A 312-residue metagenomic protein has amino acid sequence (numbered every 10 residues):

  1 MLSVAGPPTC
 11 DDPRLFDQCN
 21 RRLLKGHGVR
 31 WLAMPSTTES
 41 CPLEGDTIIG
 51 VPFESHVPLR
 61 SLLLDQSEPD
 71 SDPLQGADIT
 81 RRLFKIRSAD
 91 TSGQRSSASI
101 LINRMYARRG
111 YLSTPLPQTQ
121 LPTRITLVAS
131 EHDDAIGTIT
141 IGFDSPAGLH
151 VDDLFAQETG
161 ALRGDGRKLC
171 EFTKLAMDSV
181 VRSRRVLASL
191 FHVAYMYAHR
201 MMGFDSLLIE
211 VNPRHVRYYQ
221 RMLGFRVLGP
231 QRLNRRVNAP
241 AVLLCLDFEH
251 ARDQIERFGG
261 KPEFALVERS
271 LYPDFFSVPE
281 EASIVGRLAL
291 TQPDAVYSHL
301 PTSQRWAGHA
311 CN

Functional and structural regions predicted by a protein language model:
L2-H56: Extreme N-terminal leader/anchor segments
L15-C19, G26-E39, P146-T159, L207-V211 (+2 more regions): Hydrophobic transmembrane alpha-helix bundles
P35, E39-V57, G137-H150, D165-T173 (+1 more regions): Short charge-dense sequence patches
P42-S92: Conserved N-terminal entry element of GNAT/NAT acetyltransferase domains
D78-R167, M177-S179, R200-M201, M222 (+3 more regions): A conserved beta-strand-loop-helix scaffold within acyl/acetyltransferase catalytic domains
S96-S99, R217, R252: Generic structural signal for individual residues within well-ordered alpha-helical segments across diverse proteins
D152-H250: Acyl-donor binding region in acyl/amide transferases
A239-C311: Charge-rich, low-complexity intrinsically disordered segments
